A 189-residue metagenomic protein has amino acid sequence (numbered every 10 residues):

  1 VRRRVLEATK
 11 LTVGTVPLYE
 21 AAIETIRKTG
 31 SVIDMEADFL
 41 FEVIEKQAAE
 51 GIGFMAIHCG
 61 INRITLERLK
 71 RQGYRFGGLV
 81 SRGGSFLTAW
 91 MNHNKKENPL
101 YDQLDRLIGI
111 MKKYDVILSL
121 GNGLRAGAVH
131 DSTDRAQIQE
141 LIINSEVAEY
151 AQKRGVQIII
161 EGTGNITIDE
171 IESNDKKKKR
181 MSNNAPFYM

Functional and structural regions predicted by a protein language model:
V1-K178, S182-M189: Alpha/beta enzyme core
